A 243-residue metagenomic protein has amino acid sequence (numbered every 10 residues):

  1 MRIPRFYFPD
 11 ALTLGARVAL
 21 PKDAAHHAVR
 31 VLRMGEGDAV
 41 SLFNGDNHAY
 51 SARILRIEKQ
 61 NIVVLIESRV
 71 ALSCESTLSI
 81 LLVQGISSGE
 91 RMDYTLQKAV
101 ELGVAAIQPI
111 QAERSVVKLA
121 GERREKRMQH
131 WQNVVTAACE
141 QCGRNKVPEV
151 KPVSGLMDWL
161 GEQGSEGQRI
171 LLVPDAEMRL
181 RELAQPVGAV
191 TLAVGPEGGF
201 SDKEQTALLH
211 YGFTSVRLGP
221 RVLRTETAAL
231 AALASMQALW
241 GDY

Functional and structural regions predicted by a protein language model:
M1-A71: N-terminal positively charged helical leader segments and presequences
A11, R69, Q111-S115, P220-R221: Short, ordered loop/turn segments at secondary-structure junctions
V40, V64, V147-K151, S215: Generic structural signal for residues in well-ordered beta-strands
S73-I170: RNA substrate-binding interface of SAM-dependent RNA methyltransferases
Q163-Q205, F213-V216: Active-site/ligand-binding-proximal alpha/beta "capping" segment
D202-Y243: Structured adenosyl-cofactor binding patch, chiefly the S-adenosyl-L-methionine
